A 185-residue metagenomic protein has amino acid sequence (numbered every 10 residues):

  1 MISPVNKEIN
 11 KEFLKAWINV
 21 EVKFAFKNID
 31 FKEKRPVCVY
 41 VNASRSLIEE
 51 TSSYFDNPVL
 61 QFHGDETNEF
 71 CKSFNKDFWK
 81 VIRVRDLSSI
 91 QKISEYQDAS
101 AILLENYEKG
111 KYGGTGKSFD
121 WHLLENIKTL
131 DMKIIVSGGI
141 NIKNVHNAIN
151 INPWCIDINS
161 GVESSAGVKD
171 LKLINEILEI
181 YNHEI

Functional and structural regions predicted by a protein language model:
M1-I185: Conserved N-terminal beta1-alpha1 strand-loop-helix module at the mouth
